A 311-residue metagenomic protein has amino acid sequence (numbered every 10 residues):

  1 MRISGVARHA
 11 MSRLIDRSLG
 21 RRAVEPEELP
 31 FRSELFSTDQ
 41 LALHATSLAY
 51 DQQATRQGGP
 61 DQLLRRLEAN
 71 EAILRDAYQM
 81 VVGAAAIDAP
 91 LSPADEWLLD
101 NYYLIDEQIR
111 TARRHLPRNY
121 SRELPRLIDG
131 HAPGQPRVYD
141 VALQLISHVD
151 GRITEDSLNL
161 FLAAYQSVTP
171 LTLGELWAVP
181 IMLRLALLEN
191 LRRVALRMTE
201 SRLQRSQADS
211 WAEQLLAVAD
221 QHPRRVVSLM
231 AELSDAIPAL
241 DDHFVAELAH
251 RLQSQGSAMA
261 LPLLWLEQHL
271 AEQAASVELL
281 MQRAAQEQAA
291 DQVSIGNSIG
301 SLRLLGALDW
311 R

Functional and structural regions predicted by a protein language model:
H9-R32, H44-L64, E71, R75-Q79 (+1 more regions): Basic, amphipathic N-terminal segments
R22, E27-Q135, L185, D209-Q214: ATP-dependent phospho-/nucleotidyl transfer catalytic cores
Q62-L67, D129-G130, L145-G151, P180 (+1 more regions): A ubiquitous short alpha-helical element
G83-I87, V138-L143, R225-V227: Short acidic (Asp/Glu) and glycine-rich catalytic loops that position anionic groups and cofactors
G134-L176, L183-E200: Active-site activation/catalytic loop segments of kinase-like enzymes and analogous catalytic loops in related
N190-R197, S201-R202, Q214-R224: Extended charged low-complexity segments that act as oligomerization/scaffolding linkers
S201, R205-D209: Acidic/histidine-rich catalytic neighborhood
